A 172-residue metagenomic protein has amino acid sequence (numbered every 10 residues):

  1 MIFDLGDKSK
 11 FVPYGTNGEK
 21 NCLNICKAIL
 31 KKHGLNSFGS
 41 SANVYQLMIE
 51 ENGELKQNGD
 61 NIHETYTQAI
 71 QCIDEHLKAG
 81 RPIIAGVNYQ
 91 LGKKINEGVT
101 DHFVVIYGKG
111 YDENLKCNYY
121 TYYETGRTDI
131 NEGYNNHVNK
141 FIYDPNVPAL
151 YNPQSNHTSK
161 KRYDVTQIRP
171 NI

Functional and structural regions predicted by a protein language model:
M1-I49, D112: Active-site-adjacent structural segments surrounding the nucleophilic cysteine of cysteine proteases and isopeptidases
M1-T16, K109-I172: Noncatalytic regulatory segments and standalone regulatory/sensor domains
C22, H102, H157: Histidine-centered active-site/metal-ligand motif
I29, H76, N171: Residues that form generic nucleotide/phosphate-binding pockets
V44-H76: Cysteine-dependent deubiquitinase/ubiquitin-like isopeptidase catalytic cores across multiple families
N58-I62, K93-V99, G133-N135: Short, flexible/disordered intra-domain loops and linkers
Y66-Y123: Active-site-adjacent substructure of cysteine-protease-like catalytic cores
